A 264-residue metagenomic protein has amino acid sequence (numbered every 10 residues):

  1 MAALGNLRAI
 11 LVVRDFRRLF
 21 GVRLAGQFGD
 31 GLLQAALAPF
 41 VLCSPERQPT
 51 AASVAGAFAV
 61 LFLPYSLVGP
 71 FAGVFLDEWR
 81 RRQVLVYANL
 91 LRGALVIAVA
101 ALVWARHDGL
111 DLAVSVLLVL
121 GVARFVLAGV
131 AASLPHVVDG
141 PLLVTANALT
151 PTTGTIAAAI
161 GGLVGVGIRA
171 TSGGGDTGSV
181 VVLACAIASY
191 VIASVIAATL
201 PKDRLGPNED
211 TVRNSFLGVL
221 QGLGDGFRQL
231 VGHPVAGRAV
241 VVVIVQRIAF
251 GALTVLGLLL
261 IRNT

Functional and structural regions predicted by a protein language model:
M1-T264: Alpha-helical transmembrane-bundle signature of multi-pass membrane transport and export proteins
